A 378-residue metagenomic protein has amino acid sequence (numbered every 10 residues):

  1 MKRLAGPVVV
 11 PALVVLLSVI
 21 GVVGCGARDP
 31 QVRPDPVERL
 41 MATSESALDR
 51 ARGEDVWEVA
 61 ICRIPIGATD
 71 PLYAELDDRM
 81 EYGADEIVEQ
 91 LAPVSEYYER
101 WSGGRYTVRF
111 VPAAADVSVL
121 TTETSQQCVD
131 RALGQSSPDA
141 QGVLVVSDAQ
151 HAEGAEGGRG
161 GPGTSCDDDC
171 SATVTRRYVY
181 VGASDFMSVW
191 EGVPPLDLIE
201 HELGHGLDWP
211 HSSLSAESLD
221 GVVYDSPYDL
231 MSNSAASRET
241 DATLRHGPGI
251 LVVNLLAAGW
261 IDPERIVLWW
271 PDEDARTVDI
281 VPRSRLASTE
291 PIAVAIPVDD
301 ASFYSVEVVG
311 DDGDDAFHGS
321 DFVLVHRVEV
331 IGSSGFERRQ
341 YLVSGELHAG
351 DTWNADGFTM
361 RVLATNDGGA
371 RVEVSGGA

Functional and structural regions predicted by a protein language model:
K2-R28: Secretory targeting and sorting signals
G26-A27, E38-M41, A51, P71-L72 (+4 more regions): Non-catalytic C-terminal accessory/binding modules of secreted extracellular proteins
P30-G192: Zn2+-dependent metallopeptidase catalytic core
W57, Q141-V143, L196, D229 (+2 more regions): Residue-level detector of short, conserved catalytic/binding motifs and their immediate flanks
C62-G67, V146-Q150, W209-S212, S232-A236 (+2 more regions): Active-site-proximal beta-strand/loop segments in catalytic clefts of secreted hydrolases
G67-E75, R238-R245, D314-A316, S334: Short, solvent-exposed loop/turn elements at domain surfaces
L91-E99, L255-W260, M360: Short, Φ-rich (hydrophobic/aromatic) sequence segments
G154-F303, G310-D311: Extracellular hydrolytic enzyme modules, especially secreted metalloproteases of the metzincin/thermolysin-like class
